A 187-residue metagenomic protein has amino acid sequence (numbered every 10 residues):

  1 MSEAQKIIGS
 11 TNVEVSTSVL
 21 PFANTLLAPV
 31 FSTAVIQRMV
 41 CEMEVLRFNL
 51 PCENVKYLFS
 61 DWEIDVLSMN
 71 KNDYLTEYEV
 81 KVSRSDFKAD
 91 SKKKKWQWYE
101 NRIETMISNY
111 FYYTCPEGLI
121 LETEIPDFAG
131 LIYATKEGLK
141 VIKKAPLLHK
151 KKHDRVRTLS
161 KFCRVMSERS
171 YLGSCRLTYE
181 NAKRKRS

Functional and structural regions predicted by a protein language model:
S2-L46, T123-S187: Non-catalytic C-terminal interaction segments of nucleic acid-processing enzymes
E44-F59: A short acidic/basic microdomain associated with nuclease active sites
V55-Y57, N70, V82-R84: Short, flexible loop/turn elements at secondary-structure junctions
S60-E63, D86: Short N-terminal binding/cap micro-motifs at the start of the first secondary-structure element
I64-E79: Active-site beta-strand-loop-beta-strand hairpin of nuclease catalytic cores that positions key catalytic residues
K81-G130: Catalytic cores of nucleic-acid endonucleases
